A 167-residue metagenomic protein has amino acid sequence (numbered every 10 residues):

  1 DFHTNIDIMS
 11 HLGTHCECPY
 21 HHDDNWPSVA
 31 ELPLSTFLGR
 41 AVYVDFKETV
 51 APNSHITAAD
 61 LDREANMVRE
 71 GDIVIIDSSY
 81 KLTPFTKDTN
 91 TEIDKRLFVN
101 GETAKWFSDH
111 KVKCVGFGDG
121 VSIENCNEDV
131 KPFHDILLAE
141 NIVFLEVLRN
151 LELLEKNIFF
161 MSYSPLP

Functional and structural regions predicted by a protein language model:
D1-P167: Active-/binding-site microenvironments in catalytic and ligand-binding cores
